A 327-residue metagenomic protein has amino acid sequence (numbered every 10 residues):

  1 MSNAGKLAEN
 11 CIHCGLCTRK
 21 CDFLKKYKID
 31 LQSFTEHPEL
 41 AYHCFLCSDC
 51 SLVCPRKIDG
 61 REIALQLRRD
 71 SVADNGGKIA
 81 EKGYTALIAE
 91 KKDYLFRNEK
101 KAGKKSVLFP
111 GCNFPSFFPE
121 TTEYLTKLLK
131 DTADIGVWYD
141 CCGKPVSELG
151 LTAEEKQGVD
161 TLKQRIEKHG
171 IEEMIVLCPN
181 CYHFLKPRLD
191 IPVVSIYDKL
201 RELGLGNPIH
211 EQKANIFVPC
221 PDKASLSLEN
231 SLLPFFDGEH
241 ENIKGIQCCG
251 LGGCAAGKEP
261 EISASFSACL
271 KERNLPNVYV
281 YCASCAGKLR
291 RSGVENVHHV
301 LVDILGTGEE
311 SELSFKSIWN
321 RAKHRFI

Functional and structural regions predicted by a protein language model:
M1-L24, G238: A broadly conserved sequence feature marking short terminus-proximal activation segments in nucleic acid-centric
S2-A8, L24-I191, W319-I327: Iron-sulfur-cluster electron-transfer modules
C11-C17, C44-C50, L251-C254, K258: Cysteine-cluster motifs in flexible loop/terminal segments that predominantly coordinate metals
Y94-K101, L203-P208, S265: Glycine-/acidic-rich phosphate or pyrophosphate-binding loops and their flanking alpha/beta elements
K104-P110, F114-P115, T122, P208-G238: Basic- and aromatic-lined ligand-binding clefts that recognize polyanionic substrates
S116-S195, K223, E229-F236, N242-I327: Cofactor-cradling patches in redox/metallo enzymes
V193-I209: Conserved beta-alpha
G206-E211, E272-N274: Short, conserved loop/helix-junction motifs that constitute active-site signature segments in enzyme catalytic cores
